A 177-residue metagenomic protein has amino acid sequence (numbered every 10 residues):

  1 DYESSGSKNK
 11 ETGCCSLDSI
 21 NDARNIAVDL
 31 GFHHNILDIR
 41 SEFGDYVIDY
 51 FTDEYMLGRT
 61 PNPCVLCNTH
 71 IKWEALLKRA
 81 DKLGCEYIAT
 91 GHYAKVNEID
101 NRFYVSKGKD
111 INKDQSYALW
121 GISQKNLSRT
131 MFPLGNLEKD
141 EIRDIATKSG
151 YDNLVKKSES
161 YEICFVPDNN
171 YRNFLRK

Functional and structural regions predicted by a protein language model:
D1-W120, M131, D140-I142: ATP-dependent adenylation/nucleotidyltransferase module used to activate substrates
D114, A118-K177: Contiguous mid-protein beta-loop-alpha structural module that forms a pocket-lining wall or clamp of enzyme active
